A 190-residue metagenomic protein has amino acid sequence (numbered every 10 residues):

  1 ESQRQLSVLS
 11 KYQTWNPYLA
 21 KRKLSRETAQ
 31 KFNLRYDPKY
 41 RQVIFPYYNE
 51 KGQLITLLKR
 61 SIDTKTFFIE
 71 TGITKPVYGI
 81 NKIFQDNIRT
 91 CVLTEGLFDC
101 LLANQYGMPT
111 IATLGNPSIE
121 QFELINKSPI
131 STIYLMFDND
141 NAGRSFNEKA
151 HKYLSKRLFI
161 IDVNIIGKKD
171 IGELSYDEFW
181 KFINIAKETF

Functional and structural regions predicted by a protein language model:
E1-K51, F84-D86, N126, S155 (+1 more regions): TOPRIM metal-binding catalytic domain and adjacent DNA-binding surface shared by DnaG-type primases
P38-T132, F146-N147: Phosphate-handling DNA/RNA-contact segment within nucleic-acid enzymes
I111-N116, L158-K169: RNase H-like polynucleotidyl transferase catalytic core
P117, N139-A142: Short acidic, S/G/P-rich loop/turn micro-motifs used as interaction or catalytic elements
G143-S145, E173: Switch/connector loops and helix/strand junctions flanking conserved nucleotide-binding motifs in nucleotide-processing
S145-K156: Short, aromatic/basic amphipathic alpha-helical patches
I165, K169, E173-F190: Metal-dependent DNA phosphodiester-chemistry modules and their immediately adjacent helices/loops in DNA-processing
